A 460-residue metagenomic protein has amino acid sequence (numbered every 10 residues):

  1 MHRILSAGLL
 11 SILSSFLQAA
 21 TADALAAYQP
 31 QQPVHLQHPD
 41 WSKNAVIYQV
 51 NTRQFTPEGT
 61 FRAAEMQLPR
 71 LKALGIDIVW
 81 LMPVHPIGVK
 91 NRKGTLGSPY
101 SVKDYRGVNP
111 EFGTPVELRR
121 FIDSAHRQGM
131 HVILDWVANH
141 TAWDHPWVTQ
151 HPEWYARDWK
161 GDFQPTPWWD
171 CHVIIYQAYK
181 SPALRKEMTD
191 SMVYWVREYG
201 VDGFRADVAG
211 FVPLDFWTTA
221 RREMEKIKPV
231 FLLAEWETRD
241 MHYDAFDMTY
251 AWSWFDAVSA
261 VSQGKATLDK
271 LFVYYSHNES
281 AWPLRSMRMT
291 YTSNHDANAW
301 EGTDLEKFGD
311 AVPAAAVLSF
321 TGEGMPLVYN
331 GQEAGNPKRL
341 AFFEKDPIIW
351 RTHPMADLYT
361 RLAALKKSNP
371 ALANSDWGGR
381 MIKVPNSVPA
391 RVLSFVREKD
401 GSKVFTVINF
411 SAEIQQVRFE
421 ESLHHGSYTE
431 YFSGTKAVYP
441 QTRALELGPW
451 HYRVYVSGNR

Functional and structural regions predicted by a protein language model:
S6-Q18: Bacterial N-terminal signal peptides
D23-Q31, H35, S191, R197 (+8 more regions): Active-site-proximal helices and loops of the catalytic beta/alpha 8
L25-I47, R53-R62, M66-D77, P83-Y199 (+2 more regions): Substrate-binding/active-site clefts of carbohydrate-active enzymes
V46-Q49, I78-P83, I133-L134, G203-R205 (+5 more regions): Structural recognition of the beta-strand scaffold that forms the well-ordered cores of secreted hydrolase catalytic
S286-H353: Aromatic/acidic polysaccharide-binding cleft in carbohydrate-active enzymes
V407-S411: Asparagine-centered strand-capping/turn motif at beta-strand->loop junctions
T429-R443: Solvent-exposed beta-strand/loop surfaces of large extracellular or lumenal domains
Y439-R460: C-terminal beta-strand-rich structural cap/linker in extracellular carbohydrate-active enzymes
